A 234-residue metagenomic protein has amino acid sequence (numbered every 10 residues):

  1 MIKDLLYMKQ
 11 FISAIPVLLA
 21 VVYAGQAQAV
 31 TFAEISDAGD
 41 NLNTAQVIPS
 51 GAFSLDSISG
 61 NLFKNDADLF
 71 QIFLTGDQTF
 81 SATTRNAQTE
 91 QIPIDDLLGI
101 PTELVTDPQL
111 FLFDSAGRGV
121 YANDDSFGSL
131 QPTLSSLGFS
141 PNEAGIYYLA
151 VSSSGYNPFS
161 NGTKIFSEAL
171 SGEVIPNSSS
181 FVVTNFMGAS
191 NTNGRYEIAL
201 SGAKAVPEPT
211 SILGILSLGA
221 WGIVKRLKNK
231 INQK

Functional and structural regions predicted by a protein language model:
I2-Q28, T210-K234: C-terminal cell-surface anchoring/sorting signal
V30-G51, D68-Q71, L98-L104, L112-A116 (+1 more regions): C-terminal edge strands of extracellular/lumenal beta-sandwich accessory domains
G39, S57-N61, L69-E103, L110 (+2 more regions): Hydrophobic beta-strand segments within beta-rich accessory/binding domains
V47-S57, N61-K64: Beta-sheet-rich sandwich/jelly-roll-like modules and their strand-loop junctions
Q91-P93, Y121, F159-S160: Generic domain-boundary/flexible-linker signal
G117-N123: Surface-exposed loop/edge segments in extracytoplasmic proteins
G128-S129: Short coil/turn segments at the loop-to-beta-strand junctions that recur within blades of beta-propeller repeat folds
T133-F139: Beta-sandwich interaction modules
